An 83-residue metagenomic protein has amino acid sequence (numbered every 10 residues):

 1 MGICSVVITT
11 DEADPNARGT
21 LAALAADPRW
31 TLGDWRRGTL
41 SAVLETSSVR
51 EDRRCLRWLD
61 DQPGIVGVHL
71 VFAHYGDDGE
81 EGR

Functional and structural regions predicted by a protein language model:
M1-T10: Short glycine-/aliphatic-rich beta-strand segments at the starts of folded cytosolic domains
A13-L21, V49-D52: Generic alpha-helical secondary structure
G19-D27, R54-Q62: Short amphipathic alpha-helices in soluble, non-transmembrane regions that often serve as interface/regulatory elements
W30, L59-V71: Short acidic amphipathic segments
L32-W35: Short beta-strand
G38-E45: A generic structural motif
E45, V71-A73: Short loop/turn motifs enriched for small/polar and acidic residues
T46-R57, D77-R83: Short, low-order "capping/linker" segments at domain edges
